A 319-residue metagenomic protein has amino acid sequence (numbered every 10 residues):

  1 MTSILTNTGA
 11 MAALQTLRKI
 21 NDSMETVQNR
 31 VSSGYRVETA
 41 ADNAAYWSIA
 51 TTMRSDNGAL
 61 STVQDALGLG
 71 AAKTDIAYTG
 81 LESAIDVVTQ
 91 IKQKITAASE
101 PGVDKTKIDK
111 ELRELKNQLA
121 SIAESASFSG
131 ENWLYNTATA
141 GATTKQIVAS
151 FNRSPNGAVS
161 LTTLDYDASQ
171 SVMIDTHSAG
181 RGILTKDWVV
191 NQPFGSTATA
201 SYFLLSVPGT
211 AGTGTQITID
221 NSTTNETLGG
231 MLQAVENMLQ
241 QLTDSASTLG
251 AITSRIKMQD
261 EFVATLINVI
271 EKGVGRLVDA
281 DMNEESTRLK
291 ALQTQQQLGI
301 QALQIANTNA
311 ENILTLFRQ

Functional and structural regions predicted by a protein language model:
M1-A12, T16, R36-T39, N43 (+3 more regions): Amphipathic alpha-helical coiled-coil/heptad-repeat segments
N21-A40, A45: N-terminal low-complexity, intrinsically disordered "leader/linker" segments enriched in small/polar and basic residues
